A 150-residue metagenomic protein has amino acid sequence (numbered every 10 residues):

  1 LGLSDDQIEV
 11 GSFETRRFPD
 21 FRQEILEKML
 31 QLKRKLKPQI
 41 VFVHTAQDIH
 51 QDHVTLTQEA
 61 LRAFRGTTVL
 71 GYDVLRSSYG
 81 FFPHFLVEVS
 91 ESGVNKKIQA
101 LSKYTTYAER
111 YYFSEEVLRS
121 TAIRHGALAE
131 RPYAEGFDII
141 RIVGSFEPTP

Functional and structural regions predicted by a protein language model:
L1-D5, K35, I40, V74-P150: The feature marks non-catalytic terminal segments
L1-T68, T121, H125, A129-P132 (+1 more regions): Active-site beta-strand->loop->alpha-helix modules in alpha/beta enzyme cores, enriched in Gly/His/Asp(Glu)
G66-R76: Histidine/lysine/aspartate-rich catalytic loop segments that bind and position anionic ligands
